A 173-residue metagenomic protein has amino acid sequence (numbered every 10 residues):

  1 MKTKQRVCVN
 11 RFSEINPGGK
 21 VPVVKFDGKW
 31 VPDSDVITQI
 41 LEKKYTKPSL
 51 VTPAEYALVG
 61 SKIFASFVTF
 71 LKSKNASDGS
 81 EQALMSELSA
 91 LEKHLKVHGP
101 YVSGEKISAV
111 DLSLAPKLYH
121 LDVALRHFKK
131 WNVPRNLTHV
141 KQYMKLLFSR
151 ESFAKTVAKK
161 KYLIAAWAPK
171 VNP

Functional and structural regions predicted by a protein language model:
M1-K106: GST-like domain detector, emphasizing the conserved glutathione-binding G-site in the N-terminal thioredoxin-like
D78, R126-R135: Acidic, serine/threonine/proline-rich low-complexity intrinsically disordered regions
S80-A83, E87, P134-S149: Extended, well-ordered alpha-helical scaffold segments
L88-E92, D122, F148: Structural signal for well-ordered, non-membrane alpha-helices
G104-F128, H139-K141: GST superfamily/GST-like fold recognition
T156-V157: Intrinsically disordered, low-complexity regions enriched in proline, serine, glycine and charged residues
K160-P173: Acidic/histidine-enriched, glycine/proline-rich intrinsically disordered or flexible terminal extensions
